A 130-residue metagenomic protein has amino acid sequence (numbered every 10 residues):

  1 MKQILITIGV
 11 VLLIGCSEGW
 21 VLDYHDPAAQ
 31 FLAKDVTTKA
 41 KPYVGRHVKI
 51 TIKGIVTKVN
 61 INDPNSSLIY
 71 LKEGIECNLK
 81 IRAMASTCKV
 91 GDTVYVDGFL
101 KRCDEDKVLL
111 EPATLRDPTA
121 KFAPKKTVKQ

Functional and structural regions predicted by a protein language model:
M1-K2, S17: N-terminal hydrophobic targeting signals that begin at the initiator methionine
I4-L13: Sec-dependent N-terminal signal peptides
C16-Q130: OB-fold and OB-like single-stranded nucleic-acid-recognition modules and their adjacent interaction interfaces
